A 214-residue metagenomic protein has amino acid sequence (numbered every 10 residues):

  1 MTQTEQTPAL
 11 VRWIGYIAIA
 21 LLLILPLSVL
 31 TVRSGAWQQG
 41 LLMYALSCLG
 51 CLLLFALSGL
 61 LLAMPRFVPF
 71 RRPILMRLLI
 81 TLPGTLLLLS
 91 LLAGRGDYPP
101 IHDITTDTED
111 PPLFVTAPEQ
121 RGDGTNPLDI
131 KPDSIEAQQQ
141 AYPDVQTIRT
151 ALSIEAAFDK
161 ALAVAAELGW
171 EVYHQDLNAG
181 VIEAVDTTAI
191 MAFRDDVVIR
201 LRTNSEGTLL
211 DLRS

Functional and structural regions predicted by a protein language model:
M1-T7: Short, Lys/Arg-rich, polar N-terminal cytosolic tail immediately upstream of the first transmembrane signal-anchor
R12-R66: Membrane-embedded alpha-helical segments of integral membrane proteins
V68-D97: Internal/C-terminal transmembrane anchor helices
G94-A166: Membrane-interface segments at or immediately adjacent to transmembrane helices that form the boundary between
L168-Q175: Short secondary-structure junctions
D176-I182, E206: Ser/Thr- and Asn-enriched, surface-exposed coil loops between beta-strands
E183-A189: Short beta-strand segments that buttress and anchor functional surface loops
M191-S214: Beta-strand/loop substructures that line and gate deep hydrophobic ligand-binding cavities in soluble
